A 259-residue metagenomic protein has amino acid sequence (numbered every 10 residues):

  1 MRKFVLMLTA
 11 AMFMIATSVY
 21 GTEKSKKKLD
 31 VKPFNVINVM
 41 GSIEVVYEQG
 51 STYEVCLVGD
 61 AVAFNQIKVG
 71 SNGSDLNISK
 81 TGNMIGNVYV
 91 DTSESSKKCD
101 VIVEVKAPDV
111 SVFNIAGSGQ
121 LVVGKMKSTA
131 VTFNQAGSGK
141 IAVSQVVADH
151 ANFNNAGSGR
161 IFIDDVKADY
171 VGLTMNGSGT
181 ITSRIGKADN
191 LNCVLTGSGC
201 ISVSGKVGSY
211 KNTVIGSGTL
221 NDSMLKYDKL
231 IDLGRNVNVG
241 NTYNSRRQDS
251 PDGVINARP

Functional and structural regions predicted by a protein language model:
M1-M7: Positively charged n-region of N-terminal signal peptides that target proteins for export
L8-T9, V19-A116, Q120-N134, Q145-N152 (+2 more regions): Acidic (Asp/Glu) and glycine-rich low-complexity loops/linkers that are typically intrinsically disordered
V46, Q66-K68, V112, V122 (+6 more regions): Short, surface-exposed charged micro-motifs
Q120-V123, G139-V143, G159-I163, T180-I181: Short helix-to-loop capping/linker segments positioned immediately adjacent to catalytic or ligand/cofactor-binding
I161-P259: Short, surface-exposed interaction patches in beta-rich subdomains that mediate adhesion/assembly near membranes
